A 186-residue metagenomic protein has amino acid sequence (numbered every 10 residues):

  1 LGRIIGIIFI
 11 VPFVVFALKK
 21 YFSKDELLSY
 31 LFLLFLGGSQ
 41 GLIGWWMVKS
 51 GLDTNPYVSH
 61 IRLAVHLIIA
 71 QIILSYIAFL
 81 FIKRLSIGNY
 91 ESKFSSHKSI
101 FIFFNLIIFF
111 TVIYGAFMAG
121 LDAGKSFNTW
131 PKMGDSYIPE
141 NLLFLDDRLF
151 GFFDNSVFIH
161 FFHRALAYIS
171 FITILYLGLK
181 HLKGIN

Functional and structural regions predicted by a protein language model:
L1-N186: Polytopic transmembrane helical bundles with strong interfacial aromatic enrichment
